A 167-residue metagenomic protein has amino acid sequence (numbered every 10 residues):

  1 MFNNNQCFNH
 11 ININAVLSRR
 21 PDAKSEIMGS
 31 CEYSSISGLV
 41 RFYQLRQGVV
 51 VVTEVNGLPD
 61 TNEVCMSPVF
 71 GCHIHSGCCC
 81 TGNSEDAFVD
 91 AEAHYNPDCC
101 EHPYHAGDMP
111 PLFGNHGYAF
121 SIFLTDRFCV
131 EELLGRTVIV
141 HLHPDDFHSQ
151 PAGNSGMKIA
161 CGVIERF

Functional and structural regions predicted by a protein language model:
M1-F167: N-terminal leader/targeting pre-sequences
